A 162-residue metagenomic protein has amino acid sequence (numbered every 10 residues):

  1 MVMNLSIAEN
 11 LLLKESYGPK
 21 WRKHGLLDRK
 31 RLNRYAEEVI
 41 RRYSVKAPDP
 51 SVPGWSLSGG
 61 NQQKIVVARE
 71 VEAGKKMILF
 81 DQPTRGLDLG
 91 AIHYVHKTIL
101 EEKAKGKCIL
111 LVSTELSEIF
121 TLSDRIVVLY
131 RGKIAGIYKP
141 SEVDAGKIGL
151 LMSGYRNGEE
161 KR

Functional and structural regions predicted by a protein language model:
M1-R162: Glycine-rich phosphate-binding loops of nucleotide-dependent enzymes
